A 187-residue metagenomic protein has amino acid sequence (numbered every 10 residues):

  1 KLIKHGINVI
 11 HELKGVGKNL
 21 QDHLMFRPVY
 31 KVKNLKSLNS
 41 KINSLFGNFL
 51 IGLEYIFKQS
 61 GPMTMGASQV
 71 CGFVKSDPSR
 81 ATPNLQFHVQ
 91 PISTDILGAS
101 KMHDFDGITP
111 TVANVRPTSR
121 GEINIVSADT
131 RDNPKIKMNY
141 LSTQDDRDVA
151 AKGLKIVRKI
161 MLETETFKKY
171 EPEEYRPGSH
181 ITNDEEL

Functional and structural regions predicted by a protein language model:
K1-E54, G61: Glycine-rich loop(s) and the adjacent beta-strand/alpha-helix scaffold that form part
V32-K36, F46-L187: FAD-dependent oxidoreductase catalytic-site/capping-region signature
